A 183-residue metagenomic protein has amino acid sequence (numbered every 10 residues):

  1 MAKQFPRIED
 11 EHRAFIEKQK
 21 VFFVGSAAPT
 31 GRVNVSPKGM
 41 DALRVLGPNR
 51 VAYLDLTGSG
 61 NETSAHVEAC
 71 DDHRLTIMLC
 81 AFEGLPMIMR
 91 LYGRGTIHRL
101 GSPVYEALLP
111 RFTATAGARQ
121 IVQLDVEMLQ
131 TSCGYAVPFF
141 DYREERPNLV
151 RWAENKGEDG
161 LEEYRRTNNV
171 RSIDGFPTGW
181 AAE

Functional and structural regions predicted by a protein language model:
M1-E183: Binding-site signature for planar aromatic cofactors or substrates
